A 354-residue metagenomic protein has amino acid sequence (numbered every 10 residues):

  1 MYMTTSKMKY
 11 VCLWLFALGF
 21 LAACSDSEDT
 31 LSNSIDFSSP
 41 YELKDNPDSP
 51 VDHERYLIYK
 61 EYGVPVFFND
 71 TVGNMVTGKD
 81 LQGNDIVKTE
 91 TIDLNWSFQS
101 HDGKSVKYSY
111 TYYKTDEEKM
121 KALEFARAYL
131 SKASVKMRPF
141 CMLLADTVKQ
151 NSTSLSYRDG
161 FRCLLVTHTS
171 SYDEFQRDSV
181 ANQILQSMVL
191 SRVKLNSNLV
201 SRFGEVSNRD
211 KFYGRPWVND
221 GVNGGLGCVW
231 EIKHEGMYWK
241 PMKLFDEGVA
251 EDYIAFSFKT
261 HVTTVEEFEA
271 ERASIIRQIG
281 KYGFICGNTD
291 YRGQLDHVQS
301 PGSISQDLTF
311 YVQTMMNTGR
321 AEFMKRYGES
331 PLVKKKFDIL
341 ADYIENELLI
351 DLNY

Functional and structural regions predicted by a protein language model:
Y2-C12: Bacterial N-terminal signal peptides that target proteins for export
F20-A23: C-terminal motif of bacterial Sec signal peptides marking the signal peptidase cleavage site
S25-L123, A133, R326, S330-Y354: Acidic/polar, low-complexity intrinsically disordered N-terminal segments immediately downstream of a Sec signal
T111-L164: Auxiliary, metal-adjacent structural segments of Zn-dependent hydrolase domains
V166-D220: Active-site recognition of the HExxH zinc-binding catalytic motif
E205-L295: Post-HExxH zinc-binding segment in Zn-dependent metallohydrolases
S257-Y354: A cross-kingdom marker for long, charged
